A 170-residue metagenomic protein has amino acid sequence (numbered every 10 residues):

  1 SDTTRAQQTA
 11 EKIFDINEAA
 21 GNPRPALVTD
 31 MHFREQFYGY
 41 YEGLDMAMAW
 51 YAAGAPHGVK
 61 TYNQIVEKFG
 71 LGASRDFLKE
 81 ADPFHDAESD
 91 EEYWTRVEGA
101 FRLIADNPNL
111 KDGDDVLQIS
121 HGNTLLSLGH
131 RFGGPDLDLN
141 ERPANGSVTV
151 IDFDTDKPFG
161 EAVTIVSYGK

Functional and structural regions predicted by a protein language model:
S1-E67, G133, D138-A144: Phosphate-coordination/substrate-recognition cap region in phosphate-metabolizing enzymes
S1-T3, H32, D114-N123: Short, well-ordered beta-to-alpha junction loops that form the rim of enzyme active sites and present histidine/acidic
D2-T3, D86, D90-Y93, L117-Q118 (+1 more regions): Aromatic-acidic/polar surface patches that form glycan- and anion
T4-Q8, E91, T95-G99, G122-S127 (+1 more regions): A structural signal for well-ordered alpha-helical segments within the folded catalytic domains of diverse enzymes
A19, Q36-M48, D106-D114, L126-K170: Acidic, low-complexity terminal tails and accessory targeting/binding regions of phosphate-metabolizing enzymes
R24-V28, D114-V116, V163: Residue-level recognition of the N-termini of beta-strands and the immediately preceding loop/turn
P56-E92: Short glycine/proline- and acidic residue-enriched helix-loop micro-motifs that form flexible lids or anion-recognition
E80-K111: A mid-sequence, solvent-exposed acidic-amphipathic segment
